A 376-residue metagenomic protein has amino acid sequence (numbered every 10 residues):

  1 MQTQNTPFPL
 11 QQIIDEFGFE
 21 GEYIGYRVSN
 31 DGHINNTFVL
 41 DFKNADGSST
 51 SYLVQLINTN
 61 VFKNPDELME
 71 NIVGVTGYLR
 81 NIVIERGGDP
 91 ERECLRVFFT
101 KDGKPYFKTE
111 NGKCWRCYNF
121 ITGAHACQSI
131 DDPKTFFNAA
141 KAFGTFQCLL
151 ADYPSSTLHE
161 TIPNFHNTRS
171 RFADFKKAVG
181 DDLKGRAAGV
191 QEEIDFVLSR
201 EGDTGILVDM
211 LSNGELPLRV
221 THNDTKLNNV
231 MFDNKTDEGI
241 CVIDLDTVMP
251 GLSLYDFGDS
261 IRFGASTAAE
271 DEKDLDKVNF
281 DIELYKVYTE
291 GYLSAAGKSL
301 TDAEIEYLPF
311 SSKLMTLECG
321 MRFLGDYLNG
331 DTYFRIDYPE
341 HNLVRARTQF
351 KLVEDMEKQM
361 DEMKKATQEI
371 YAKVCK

Functional and structural regions predicted by a protein language model:
M1-R27, L79: Juxta-kinase regulatory segment immediately upstream of eukaryotic protein kinase catalytic domains
Q2, E20, R27-D31, Q55-L56 (+8 more regions): ATP-dependent phospho-/nucleotidyl transfer catalytic cores
G25-S29, H33-K43, S49-K177, G251-S253 (+4 more regions): Conserved ATP-binding subdomain of kinase catalytic cores across diverse folds
D41-N44, F232-N234: Short, low-complexity Ser/Thr-rich regulatory SLiMs
E110, P217-H222, M249, F280 (+3 more regions): Secondary-structure capping and boundary motifs in well-ordered enzyme cores
F232-G297, I336-V344: Active-site Asp-x-Gly
T289-P339: C-terminal hydrophobic structural anchor segments that stabilize assembly/packing rather than catalytic chemistry
M356-M360: Long, compositionally biased intrinsically disordered regions
